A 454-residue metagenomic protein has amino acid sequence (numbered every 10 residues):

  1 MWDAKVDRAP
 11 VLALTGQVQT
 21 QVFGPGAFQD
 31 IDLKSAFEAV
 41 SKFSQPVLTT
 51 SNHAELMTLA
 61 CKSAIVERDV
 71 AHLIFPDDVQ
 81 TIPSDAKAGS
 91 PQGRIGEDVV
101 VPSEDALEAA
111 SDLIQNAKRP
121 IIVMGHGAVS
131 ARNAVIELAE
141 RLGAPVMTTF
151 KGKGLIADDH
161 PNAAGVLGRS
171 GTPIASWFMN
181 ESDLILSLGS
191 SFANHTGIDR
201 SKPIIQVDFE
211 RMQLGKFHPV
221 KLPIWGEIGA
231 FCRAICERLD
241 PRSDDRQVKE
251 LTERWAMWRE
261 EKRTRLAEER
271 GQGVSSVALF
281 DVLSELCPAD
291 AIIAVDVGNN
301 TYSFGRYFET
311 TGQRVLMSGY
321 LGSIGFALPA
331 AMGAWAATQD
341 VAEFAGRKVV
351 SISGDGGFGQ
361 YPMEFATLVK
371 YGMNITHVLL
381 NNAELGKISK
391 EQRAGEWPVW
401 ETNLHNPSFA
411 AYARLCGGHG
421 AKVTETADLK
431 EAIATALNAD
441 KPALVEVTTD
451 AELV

Functional and structural regions predicted by a protein language model:
M1-S243, L286-A289, G346, T367 (+4 more regions): N-terminal alpha/beta PP-like core and its mobile active-site loop of ThDP/TPP-dependent enzymes
L14, V22-Q29, G215-F217, L222-W225 (+2 more regions): Thiamine diphosphate
H53-A54, V100-L107, G168, G273-S276 (+3 more regions): A conditional alpha-helix N-cap/helix-loop micro-motif detector
L56, D105-A109, I174, F231 (+5 more regions): Well-ordered alpha-helical segments embedded in enzymatic catalytic cores
V70-H72, R242-W255, E269, L444: Flexible, glycine/charged-enriched surface loops at secondary-structure junctions
P76-T81, T252-R259, D450-V454: A short, charged, Gly/Pro-tolerant segment at domain boundaries
Q206, A294, I352-S353: Generic enzyme active-site microenvironment
A256-A342: Active-site diphosphate/adenylate-binding microenvironment
